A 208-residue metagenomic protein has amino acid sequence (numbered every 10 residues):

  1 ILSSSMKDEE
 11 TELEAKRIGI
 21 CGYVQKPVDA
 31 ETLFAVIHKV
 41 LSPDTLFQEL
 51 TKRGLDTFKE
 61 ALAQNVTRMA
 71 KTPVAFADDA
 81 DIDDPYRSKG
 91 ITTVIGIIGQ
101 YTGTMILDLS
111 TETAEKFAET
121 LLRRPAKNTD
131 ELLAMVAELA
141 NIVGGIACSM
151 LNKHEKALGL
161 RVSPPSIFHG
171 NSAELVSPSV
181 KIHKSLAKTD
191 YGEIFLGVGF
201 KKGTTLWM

Functional and structural regions predicted by a protein language model:
L2-S3: Hydrophobic/aromatic residues positioned on beta-strands within the core alpha/beta folds
M6, E49-L50: Short, contiguous strand/loop micro-motifs
M6-G22, A35: Alpha4 helix (beta4-alpha4-beta5 surface) of REC/receiver domains from two-component response regulators
D8, L33, L206-M208: N-terminal processing/targeting junctions
K26: A Lys-centered signature of the CheY-like receiver
D29: Receiver (REC) domain switch/active-site region of two-component response regulators
L33-L46: Receiver (REC) domain switch/output surface
T51-I142, I146-M208: Composition-driven recognition of glycine/serine/threonine/acidic- and proline-rich low-complexity segments and repeats
